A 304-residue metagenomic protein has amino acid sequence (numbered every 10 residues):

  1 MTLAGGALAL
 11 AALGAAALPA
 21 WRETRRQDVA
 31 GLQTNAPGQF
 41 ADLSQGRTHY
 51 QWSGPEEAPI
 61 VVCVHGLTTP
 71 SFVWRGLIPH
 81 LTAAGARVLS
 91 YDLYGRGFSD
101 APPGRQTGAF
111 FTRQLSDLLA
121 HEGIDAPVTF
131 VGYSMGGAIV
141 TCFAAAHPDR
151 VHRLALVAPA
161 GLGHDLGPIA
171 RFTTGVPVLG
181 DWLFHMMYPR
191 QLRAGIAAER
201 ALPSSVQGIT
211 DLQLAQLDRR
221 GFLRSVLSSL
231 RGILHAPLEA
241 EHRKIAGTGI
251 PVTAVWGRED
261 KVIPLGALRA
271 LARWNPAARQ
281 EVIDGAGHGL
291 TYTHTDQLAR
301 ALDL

Functional and structural regions predicted by a protein language model:
M1-P59, A83-A86, I124-D125, E239: Alpha/beta-hydrolase fold catalytic core
Q39, L43-S44, Q51, A83 (+2 more regions): Active-site loop/oxyanion-hole signature of alpha/beta-hydrolase fold enzymes
G46, W52-F98: Conserved HGGG/HGGXW glycine-rich cap/lid loop of the alpha/beta-hydrolase fold
G132, G136, V140: Gly/Ala-rich beta-loop-alpha elbow adjacent to hydrolase catalytic centers
A145, R153-H185: Flexible "cap/lid" loop of the alpha/beta hydrolase fold
H185-T248: Conserved alpha/beta-hydrolase catalytic His-Asp/Glu region
T248, A254-W256, D260: Short beta-strand/loop motif that positions the catalytic acidic residue of the alpha/beta-hydrolase fold
V262, A286-A299: Catalytic histidine-centered segment of alpha/beta-hydrolase-like enzymes
